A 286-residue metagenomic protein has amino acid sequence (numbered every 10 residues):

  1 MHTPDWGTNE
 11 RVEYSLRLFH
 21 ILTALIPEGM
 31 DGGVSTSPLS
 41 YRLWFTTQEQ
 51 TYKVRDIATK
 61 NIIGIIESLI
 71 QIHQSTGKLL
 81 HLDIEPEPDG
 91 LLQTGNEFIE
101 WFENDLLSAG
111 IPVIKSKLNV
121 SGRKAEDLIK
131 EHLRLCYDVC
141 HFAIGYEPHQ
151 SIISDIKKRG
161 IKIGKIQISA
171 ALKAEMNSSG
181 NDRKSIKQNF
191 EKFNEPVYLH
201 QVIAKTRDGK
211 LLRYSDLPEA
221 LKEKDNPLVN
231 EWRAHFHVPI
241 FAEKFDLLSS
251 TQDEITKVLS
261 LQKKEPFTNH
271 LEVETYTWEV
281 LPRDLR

Functional and structural regions predicted by a protein language model:
M1-R134, I144: Active-site acidic/histidine proton-transfer and metal-coordination neighborhood in alpha/beta enzyme cores
V12, L16-E28, Q150-K162, I255-P266: Short amphipathic alpha-helices and their capping/turn segments at secondary-structure boundaries
S15, F98, D138, I166 (+1 more regions): Conserved, mostly hydrophobic/aromatic
G29-G33, G77-D83, H132-C136, K162-Q167 (+2 more regions): Structural preference for beta-strand elements that scaffold enzyme active sites
S37-Y41, E85-D89, D138-I144, I168-K173 (+2 more regions): Active-site beta-loop-alpha junctions enriched in small/polar residues
P88-E97, C140-I152, A174-M176, K244-D253: Active-site glycine- and acidic-residue-rich loops that bind and position anionic ligands or nucleotide-like cofactors
I152-I240: Aromatic-lined glycan-binding groove of carbohydrate-active enzymes
K162, T206-R286: Flexible, acidic glycine-rich loops studded with aromatic residues
